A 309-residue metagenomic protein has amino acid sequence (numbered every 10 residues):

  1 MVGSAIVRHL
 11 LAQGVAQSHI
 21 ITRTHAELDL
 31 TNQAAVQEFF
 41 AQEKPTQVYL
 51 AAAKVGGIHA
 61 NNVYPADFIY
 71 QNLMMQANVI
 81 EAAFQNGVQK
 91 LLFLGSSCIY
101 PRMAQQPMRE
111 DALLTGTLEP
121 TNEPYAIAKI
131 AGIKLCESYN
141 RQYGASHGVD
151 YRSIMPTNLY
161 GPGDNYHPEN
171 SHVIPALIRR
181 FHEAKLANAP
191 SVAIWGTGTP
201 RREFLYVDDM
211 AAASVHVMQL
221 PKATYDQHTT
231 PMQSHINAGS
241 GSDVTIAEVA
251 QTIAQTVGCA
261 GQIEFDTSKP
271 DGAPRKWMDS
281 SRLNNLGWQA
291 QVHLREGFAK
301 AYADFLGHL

Functional and structural regions predicted by a protein language model:
G3-S4: N-terminal Rossmann-fold NAD(P) dinucleotide-binding loop
V7-H9, Q13-G14, E183-L309: C-terminal substrate-binding subdomain of Rossmann-fold SDR/epimerase-dehydratase oxidoreductases
L11-E38: Adenosine-cofactor binding site in Rossmann-like domains, unifying the SAM/SAH pocket of S-adenosylmethionine-dependent
R23, V48-K54, L91-S97, I154-P156: SDR active-site strand-loop-helix element
Q33-L73, Q85: NAD(P)H-binding glycine-rich loop region in Rossmannoid oxidoreductase-like domains and their noncatalytic homologs
A77-N122, R152: Conserved Rossmann-fold NAD(P)-dependent oxidoreductase catalytic core, especially the SDR/UDP-sugar
M103-A112, E137-K222, G241, Q251-Q255: NAD(P)-dependent short-chain dehydrogenase/reductase
P124, A128-A131: Active-site helix of classical SDR
